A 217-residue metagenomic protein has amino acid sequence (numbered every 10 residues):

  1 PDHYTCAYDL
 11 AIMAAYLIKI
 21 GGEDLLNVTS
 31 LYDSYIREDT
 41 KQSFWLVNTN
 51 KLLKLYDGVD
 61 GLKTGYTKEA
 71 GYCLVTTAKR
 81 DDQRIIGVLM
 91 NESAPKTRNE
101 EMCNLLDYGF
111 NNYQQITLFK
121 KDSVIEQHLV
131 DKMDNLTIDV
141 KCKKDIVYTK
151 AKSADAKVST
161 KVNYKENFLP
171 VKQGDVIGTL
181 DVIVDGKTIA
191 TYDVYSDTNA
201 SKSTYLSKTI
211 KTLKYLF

Functional and structural regions predicted by a protein language model:
D2-Y4, Y8-F217: Domain-terminus/edge residues, biased toward the C-terminal soluble/receptor-binding domains of extracytoplasmic
